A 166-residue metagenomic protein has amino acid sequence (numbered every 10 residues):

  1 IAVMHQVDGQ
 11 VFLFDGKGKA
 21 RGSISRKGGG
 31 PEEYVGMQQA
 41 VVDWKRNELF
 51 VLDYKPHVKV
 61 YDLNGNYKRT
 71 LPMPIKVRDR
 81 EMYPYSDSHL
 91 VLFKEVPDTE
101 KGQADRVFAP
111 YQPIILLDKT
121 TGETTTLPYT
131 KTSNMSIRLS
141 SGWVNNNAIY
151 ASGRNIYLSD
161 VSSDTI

Functional and structural regions predicted by a protein language model:
I1, L49, H89-V91, I156: Hydrophobic beta-strand positions that form the internal "hydrophobic ladder" of WD40/Gbeta-like beta-propeller blades
I1-G9: Beta-strand-rich domains and repeat architectures in extracellular enzymes and scaffolds, especially beta-propellers
D8-F14, K19-L49, D53: Blade-loop segments of beta-propeller domains
Q10-V11, H57-K59, I114, I166: Structural signal for beta-propeller blades
D15-K19, D62-N66, D118-G122: Short loop/turn segments that connect beta-strands within beta-propeller blades
Y34-Q38, L52-Q112, E123-S136: Asp-box/WD-like beta-propeller blade repeats and closely related beta-sheet repeat scaffolds
Q38-K45, M82-D87, K94-V96, L139-R154: Structural signature of eukaryotic scaffold interfaces centered on beta-propeller domains
I115-L117, T121-I166: Loop-centered beta-sheet repeat module
